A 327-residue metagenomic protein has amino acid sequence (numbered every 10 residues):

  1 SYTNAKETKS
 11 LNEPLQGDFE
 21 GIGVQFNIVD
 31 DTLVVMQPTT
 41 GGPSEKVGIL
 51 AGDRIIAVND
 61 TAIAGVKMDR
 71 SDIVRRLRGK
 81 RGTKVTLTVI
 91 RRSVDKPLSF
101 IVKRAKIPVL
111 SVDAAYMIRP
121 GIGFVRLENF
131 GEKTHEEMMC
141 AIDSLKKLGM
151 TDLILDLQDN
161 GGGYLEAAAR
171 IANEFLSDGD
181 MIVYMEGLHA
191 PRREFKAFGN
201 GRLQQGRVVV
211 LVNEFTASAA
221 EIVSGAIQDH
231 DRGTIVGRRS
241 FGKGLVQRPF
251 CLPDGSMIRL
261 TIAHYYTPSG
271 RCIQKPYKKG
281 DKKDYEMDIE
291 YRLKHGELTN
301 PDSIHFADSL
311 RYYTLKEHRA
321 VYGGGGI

Functional and structural regions predicted by a protein language model:
Y2-Q37: PDZ/PDZ-like peptide-tail recognition elements
K9-E13, V34-P38, P43-L50, T61-A62 (+2 more regions): Cleft-lining beta-strand/loop regions that shape enzyme active-site pockets
G52-R54: Structural motif
I56-A57, T234, R259, Q274 (+1 more regions): Hydrophobic beta-strand signal
V58-N59, I90, P276, G324: Residue-level recognition of conserved beta-strand edge/terminus positions
G65, F100, L260, K275 (+1 more regions): Short capping micro-motif at the N-terminus of alpha-helices
P268, C272-I327: Conserved functional hotspot residues or short segments at active or partner-binding sites across diverse domains
